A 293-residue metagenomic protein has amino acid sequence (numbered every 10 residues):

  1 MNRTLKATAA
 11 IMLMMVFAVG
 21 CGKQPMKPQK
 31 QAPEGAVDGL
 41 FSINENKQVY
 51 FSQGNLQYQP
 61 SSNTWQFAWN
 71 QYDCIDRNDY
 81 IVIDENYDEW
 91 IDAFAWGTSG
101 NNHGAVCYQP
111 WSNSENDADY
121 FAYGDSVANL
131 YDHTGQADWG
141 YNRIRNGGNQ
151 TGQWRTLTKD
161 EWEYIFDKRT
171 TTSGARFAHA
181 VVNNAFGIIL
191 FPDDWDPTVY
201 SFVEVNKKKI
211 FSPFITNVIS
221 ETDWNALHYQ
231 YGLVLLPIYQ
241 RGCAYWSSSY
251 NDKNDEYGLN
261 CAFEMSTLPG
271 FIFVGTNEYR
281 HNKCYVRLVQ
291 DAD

Functional and structural regions predicted by a protein language model:
M1-A9: Bacterial N-terminal signal peptides that target proteins for export
A9-A18: Bacterial N-terminal signal peptides
A18-G39, P237: Bacterial Sec-dependent N-terminal signal peptides
V19, W69, G174-A175: Generic alpha-helical propensity signal that fires on short helical segments and nearby coil/disordered stretches
Q31, G39, N46, Q53-P60 (+2 more regions): C-terminal, surface-exposed recognition/capping segments
D38-Y131, T156, D160-I165: A short glycine-rich, aromatic-capped structural motif
